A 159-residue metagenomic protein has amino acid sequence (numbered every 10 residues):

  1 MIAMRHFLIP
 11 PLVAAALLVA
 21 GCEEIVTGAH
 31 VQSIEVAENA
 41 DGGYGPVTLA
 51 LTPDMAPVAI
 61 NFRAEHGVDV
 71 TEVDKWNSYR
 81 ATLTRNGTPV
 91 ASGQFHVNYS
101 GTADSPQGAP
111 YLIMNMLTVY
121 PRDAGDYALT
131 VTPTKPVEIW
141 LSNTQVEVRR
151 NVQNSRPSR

Functional and structural regions predicted by a protein language model:
I2-P11: Bacterial N-terminal signal peptides that target proteins for export
L18-G21: C-terminal motif of bacterial Sec signal peptides marking the signal peptidase cleavage site
E23-A59, S155-S158: Solvent-exposed, flexible loop/coil segments flanking beta-strands in beta-rich domains
E23-N39, T84-R122: Extended, solvent-exposed segments with strong compositional bias
T52-F62, V119-E138: Noncatalytic modules at the cell exterior or secretory-pathway interfaces, chiefly beta-strand-rich lectin/adhesion
F62-E72: Short amphipathic, basic-aromatic surface patches that mediate peripheral association with negatively charged
T71-R80: Short coil-to-beta strand junction motifs in C2/discoidin
E72, V137-V148: Edge beta-strands of jelly-roll/beta-sandwich modules across compartments, strongly enriched in secreted/luminal
